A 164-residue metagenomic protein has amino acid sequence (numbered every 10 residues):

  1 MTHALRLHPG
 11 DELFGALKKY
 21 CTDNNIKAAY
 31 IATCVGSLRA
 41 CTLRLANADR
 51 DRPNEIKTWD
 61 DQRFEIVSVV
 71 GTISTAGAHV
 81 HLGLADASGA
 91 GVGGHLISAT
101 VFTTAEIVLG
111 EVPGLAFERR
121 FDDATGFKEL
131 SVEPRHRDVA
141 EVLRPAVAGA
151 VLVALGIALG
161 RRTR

Functional and structural regions predicted by a protein language model:
M1-H79, L84-D138, A150, I157: N-terminal intrinsically disordered, cationic/polar leader segments that include organellar targeting peptides
A140-T163: Hydrophobic alpha-helical topogenic segments used for membrane insertion/localization
